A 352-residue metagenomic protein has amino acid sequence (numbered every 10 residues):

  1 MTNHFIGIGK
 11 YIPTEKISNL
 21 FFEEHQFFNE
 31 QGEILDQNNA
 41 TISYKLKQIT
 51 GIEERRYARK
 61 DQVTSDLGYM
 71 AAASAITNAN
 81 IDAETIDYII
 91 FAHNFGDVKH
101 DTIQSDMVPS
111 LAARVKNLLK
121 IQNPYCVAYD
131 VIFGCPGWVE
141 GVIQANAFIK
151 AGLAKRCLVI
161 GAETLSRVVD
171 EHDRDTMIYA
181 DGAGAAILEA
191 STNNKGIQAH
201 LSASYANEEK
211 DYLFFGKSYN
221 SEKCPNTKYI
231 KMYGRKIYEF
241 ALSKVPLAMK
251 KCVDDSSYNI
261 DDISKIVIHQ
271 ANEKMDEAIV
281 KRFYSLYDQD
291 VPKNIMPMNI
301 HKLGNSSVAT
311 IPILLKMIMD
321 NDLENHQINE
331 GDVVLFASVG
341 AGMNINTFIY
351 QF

Functional and structural regions predicted by a protein language model:
M1-D61, D173-S243, L247, V339 (+1 more regions): Condensing-enzyme catalytic core mediating Claisen C-C bond formation in acyl metabolism
F5, D61-I132, Y258-E277: Conserved beta-ketoacyl condensing-enzyme motif
N39-V63, V98-R156, R282-I313: Conserved catalytic cysteine-centered active-site region of acyl-thioester-dependent Claisen-condensing enzymes
T41-I42, S65-A79, L111-A112, F240-S256 (+1 more regions): Short, well-ordered amphipathic alpha-helical segments that serve as non-catalytic structural scaffolds within diverse
A92-V98, I132-G137, G161-S166, A203-S204 (+2 more regions): Acidic, glycine-rich active-site loops and adjacent beta-strand->loop/helix elements that engage anionic groups
K150-A183: Flexible, glycine-rich active-site loops centered on histidine and acidic residues that chelate a metal or position
N226-I300: A contiguous, well-structured pocket-lining segment that forms one wall/lid of small-molecule binding clefts in soluble
K316-A337, M343-F352: Catalytic phosphate/nucleotide-handling subdomain of diverse soluble enzymes
